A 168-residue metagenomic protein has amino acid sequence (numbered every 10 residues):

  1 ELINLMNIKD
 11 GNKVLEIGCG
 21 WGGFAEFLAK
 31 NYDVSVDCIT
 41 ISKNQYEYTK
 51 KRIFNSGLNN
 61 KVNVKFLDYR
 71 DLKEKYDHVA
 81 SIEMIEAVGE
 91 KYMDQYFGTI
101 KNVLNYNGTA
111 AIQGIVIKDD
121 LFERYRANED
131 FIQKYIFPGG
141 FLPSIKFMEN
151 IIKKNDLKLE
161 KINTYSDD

Functional and structural regions predicted by a protein language model:
G11-G18: Conserved class I S-adenosyl-L-methionine
G23-Y32: Conserved SAM-binding loop of SAM-dependent methyltransferases across substrates and taxa, primarily the Class I
T49-K50: Conserved SAM-binding loop
S56-Y69: Conserved SAM-binding strand-loop segment of SAM-dependent methyltransferases
R70-V79: A short acidic, Gly/Pro-enriched loop at the edge of an enzyme's catalytic core that lines a small-molecule cofactor
D94-Y106: A short glycine-rich, Lys/Arg-flanked "PGG" loop and its adjoining helix->strand segment in the class I
N107-I115: Conserved beta-strand signature within the Rossmann-like core of class I S-adenosyl-L-methionine
V116-D168: Substrate-binding/catalytic lobe of Class I Rossmann-like enzymes that use SAM or dcSAM, i.e., the mid-to-C-terminal
